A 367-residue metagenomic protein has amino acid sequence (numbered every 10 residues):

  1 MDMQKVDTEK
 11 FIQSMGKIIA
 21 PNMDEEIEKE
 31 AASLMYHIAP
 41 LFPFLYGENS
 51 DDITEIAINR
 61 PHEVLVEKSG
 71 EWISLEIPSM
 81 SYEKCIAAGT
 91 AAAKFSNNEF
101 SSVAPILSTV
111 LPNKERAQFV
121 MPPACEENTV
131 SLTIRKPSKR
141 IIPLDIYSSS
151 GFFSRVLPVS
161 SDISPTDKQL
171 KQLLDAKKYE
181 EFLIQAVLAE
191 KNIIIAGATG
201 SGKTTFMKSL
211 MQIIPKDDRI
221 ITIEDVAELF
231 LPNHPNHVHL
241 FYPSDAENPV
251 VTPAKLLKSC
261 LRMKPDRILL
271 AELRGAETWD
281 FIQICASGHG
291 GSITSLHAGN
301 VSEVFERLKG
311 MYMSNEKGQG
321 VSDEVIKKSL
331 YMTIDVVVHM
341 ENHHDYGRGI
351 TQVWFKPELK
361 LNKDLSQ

Functional and structural regions predicted by a protein language model:
M1-N113: N-terminal accessory targeting/assembly segments
I56, F119, H289, I334: Residue-level signature of catalytic and energy-coupling elements of molecular machines, predominantly ATP/GTP-dependent
I58-R60, K68, L111, M121-P123 (+3 more regions): Flexible glycine-/small-residue-rich
I73-Y82, T90, K94-L188: P-loop NTP-binding catalytic core
Q172, A176, E180, I184 (+3 more regions): Switch/coupling sub-region of P-loop NTPases
G202-K203: Conserved glycine(s) of the Walker
K328-Q367: Conserved P-loop NTPase
